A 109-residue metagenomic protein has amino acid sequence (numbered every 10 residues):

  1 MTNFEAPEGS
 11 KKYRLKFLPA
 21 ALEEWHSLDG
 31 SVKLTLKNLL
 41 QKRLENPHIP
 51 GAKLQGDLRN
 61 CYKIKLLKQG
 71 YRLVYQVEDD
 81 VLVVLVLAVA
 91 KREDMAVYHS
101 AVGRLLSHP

Functional and structural regions predicted by a protein language model:
M1-E8, K12, K68-R72, Q76-P109: Enriched for short, Lys/Arg-rich terminal
M1-L39: Arg/Lys-rich, positively charged N-terminal/basic patches that mediate binding to nucleic acids
A20, R59, K91: Residues that form or immediately flank small-molecule/cofactor binding pockets and catalytic motifs
S27, R43, Q76: Conserved catalytic core of Hanks-type protein kinase domains
G30, Q41-E45, S107: Short, intrinsically disordered, mixed-charge
V32, L36, L40, P50 (+3 more regions): Amphipathic alpha-helical interface surfaces
Q41-L66: A short, surface-exposed loop/turn module that caps and links secondary-structure elements
